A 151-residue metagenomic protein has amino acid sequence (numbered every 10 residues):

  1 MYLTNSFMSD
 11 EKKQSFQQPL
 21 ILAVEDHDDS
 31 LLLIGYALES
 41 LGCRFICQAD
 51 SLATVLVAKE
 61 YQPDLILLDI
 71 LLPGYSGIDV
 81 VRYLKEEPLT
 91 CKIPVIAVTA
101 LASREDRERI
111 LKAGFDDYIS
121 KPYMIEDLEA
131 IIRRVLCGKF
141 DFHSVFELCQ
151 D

Functional and structural regions predicted by a protein language model:
M1-L22, E126-D151: Non-catalytic signal-transmission and effector/linker regions of two-component phosphorelay proteins
D29, D50, S76-R82: Acidic catalytic/metal-coordinating carboxylates
L32-S40: Charged docking surfaces used in two-component/phosphorelay signaling
G35, D79, A102-D117, A130 (+1 more regions): Alpha4 helix (beta4-alpha4-beta5 surface) of REC/receiver domains from two-component response regulators
G42-D50, V57, I119: Short hydrophobic/Thr-rich beta-strand motif most characteristic of the beta2 strand and flanking loop of CheY-like
L56, I78-C91: Short amphipathic alpha-helix used as the core "switch/output" element in two-component signaling
D69, T99: Active-site residues of response regulator receiver
P73, C91, S103: The feature encodes the CheY-like receiver
